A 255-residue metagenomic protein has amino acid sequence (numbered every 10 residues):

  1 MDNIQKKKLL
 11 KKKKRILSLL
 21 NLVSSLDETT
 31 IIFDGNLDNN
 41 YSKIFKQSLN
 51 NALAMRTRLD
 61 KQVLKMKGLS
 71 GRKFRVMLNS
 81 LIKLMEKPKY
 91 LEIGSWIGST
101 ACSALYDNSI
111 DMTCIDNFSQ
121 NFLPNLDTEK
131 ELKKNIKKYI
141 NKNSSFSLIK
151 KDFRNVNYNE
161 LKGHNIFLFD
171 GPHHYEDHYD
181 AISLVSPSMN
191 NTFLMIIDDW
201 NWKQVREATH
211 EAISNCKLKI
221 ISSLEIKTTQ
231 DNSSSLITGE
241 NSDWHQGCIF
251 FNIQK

Functional and structural regions predicted by a protein language model:
D2-N40: N-terminal auxiliary segments of SAM/dcSAM-dependent transferases
I16-T30, I44, S48, A52 (+3 more regions): Short, flexible helical or helix-coil boundary motifs
L17-L20, S42, K46, N50 (+6 more regions): Generic detector of well-ordered alpha-helical segments enriched in charged/polar residues, highlighting helical
G35-M85: Class I SAM-dependent methyltransferase Rossmann-like catalytic core, especially the SAM/SAH-binding loop
L64, N79-K255: S-adenosylmethionine/decaboxylated-SAM
